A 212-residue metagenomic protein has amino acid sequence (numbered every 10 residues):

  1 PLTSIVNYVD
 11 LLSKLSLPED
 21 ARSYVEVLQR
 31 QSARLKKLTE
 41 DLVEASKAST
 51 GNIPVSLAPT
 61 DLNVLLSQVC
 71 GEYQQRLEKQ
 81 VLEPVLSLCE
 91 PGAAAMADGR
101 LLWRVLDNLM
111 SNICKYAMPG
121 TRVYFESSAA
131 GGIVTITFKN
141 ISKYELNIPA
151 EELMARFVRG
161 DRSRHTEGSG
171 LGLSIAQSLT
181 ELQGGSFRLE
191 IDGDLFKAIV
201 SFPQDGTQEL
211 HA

Functional and structural regions predicted by a protein language model:
R30-L35: Short alpha-helical segment of the dimerization/phosphotransfer core of two-component systems
T50-V55, A94-A97: Conserved micro-motifs of the catalytic ATP-binding
S56-P59, E78, E83-A93: Conserved catalytic submotifs in the C-terminal HATPase_c
S56-Q74: A conserved beta-strand-to-alpha-helix junction within the catalytic ATP-binding
I113-C114: Short helix-loop "hinge" at the ATP-lid/N-box region of the Bergerat-fold HATPase_c
E145-V158: Short conserved segment of the HATPase_c
G184-G185: Conserved glycine-rich
